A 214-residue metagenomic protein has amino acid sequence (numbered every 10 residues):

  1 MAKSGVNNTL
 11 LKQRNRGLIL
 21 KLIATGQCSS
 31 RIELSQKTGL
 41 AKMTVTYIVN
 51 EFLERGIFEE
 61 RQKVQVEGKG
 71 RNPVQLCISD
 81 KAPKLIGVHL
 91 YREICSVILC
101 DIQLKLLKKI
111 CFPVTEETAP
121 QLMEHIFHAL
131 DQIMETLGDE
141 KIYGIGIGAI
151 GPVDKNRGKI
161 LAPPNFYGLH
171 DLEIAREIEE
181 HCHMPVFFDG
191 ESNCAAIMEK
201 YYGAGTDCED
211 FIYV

Functional and structural regions predicted by a protein language model:
M1-Q36: Extreme N-terminal segment that seeds HTH/winged-HTH DNA-binding domains in transcriptional regulators
I23, L34, V45-F58: Basic amphipathic alpha-helical segments that dock to polyanions
S30, E59-E60, D154: Short beta-strand(s) of the beta-wing in winged-helix/HTH DNA-binding folds
L40-E51, G68-G70: Canonical helix-turn-helix DNA-binding module
L53-K69: Beta-hairpin "wing" of winged helix-turn-helix
N72-K109, I212-V214: Gly/Thr-rich phosphate-binding beta-strand-loop-beta motif of the actin/hexokinase/Hsp70
L106-D210: Glycine-rich phosphate-binding loop and adjoining helix at the ATP-binding site of ATP-dependent phosphoryl-transfer
